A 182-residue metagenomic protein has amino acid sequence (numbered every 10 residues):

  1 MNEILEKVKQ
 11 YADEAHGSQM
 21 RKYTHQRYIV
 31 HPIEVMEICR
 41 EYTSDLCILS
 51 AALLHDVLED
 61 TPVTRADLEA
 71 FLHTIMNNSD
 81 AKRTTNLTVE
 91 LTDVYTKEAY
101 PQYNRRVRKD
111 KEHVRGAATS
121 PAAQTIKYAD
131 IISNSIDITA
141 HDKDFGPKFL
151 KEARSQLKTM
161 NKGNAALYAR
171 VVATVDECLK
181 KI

Functional and structural regions predicted by a protein language model:
M1-I182: Active-site helical microenvironments for divalent-metal-assisted chemistry
